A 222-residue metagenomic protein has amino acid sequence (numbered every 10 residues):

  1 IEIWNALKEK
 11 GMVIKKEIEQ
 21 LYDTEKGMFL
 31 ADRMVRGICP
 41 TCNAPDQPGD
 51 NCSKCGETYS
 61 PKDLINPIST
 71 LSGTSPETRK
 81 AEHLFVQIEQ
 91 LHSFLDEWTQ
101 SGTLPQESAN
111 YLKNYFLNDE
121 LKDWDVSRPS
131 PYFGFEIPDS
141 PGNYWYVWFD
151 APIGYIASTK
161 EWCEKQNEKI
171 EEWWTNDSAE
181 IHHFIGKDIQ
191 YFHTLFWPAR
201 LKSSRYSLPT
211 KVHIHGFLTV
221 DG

Functional and structural regions predicted by a protein language model:
I1-W98: N-terminal, positively charged nucleic-acid-binding surface of large information/translation enzymes
C42, I65-D221: Structured secondary-structure scaffolds
